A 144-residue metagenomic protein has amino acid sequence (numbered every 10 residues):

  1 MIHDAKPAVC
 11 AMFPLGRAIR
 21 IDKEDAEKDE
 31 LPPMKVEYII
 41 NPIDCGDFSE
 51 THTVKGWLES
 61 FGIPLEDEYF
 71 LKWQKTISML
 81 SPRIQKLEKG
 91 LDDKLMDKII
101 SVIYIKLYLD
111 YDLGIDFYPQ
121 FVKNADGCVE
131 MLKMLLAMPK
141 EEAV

Functional and structural regions predicted by a protein language model:
M1-V144: Short loop/turn segments that flank or connect secondary-structure elements
